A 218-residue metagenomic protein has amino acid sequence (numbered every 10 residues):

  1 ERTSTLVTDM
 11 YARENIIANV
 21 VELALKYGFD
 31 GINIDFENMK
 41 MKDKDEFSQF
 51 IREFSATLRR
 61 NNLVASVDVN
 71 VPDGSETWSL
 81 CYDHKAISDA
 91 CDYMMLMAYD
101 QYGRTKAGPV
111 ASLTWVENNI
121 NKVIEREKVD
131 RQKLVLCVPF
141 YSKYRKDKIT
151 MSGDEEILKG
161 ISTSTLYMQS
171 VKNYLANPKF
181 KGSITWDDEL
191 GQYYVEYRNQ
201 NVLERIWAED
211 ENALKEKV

Functional and structural regions predicted by a protein language model:
E1, F140-K217: Glycan-binding loop/region signatures in secreted carbohydrate-active enzymes
E1-N33, E37-M41, E53-S66, N70-P72: Substrate-binding cleft and catalytic face of glycoside hydrolase catalytic domains, especially the flexible beta-alpha
R2-M10, F36-K44, R104-A111, L203-W207 (+1 more regions): Second-shell loop/turn segments in exported
S4, I16, V71, W78 (+2 more regions): Generic preference for well-ordered secondary structure
M10-K26, E76-K85, W207-V218: Short, acidic/polar
D30, D35, D68, D92 (+2 more regions): Acidic side chains
K40-N177: Substrate-binding surface in catalytic domains of secreted glycosidases
